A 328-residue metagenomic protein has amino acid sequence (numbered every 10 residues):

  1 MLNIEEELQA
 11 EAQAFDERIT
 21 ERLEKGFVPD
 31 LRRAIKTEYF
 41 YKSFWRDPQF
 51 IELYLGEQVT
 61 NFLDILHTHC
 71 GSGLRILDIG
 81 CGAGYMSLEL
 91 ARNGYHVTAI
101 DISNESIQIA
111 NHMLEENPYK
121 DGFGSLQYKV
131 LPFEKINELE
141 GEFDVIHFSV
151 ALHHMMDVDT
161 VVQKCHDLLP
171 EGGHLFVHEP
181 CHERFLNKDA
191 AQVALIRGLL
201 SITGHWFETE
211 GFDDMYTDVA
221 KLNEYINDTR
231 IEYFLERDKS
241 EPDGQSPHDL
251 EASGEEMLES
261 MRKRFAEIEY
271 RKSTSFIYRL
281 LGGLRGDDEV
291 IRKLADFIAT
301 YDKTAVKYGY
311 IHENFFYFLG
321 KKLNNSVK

Functional and structural regions predicted by a protein language model:
M1-S43: N-terminal, positively charged/glycine-rich alpha-helical extensions of SAM-dependent methyltransferases
E52-G73: Conserved alpha-helix/loop element of class I SAM-dependent methyltransferases that forms part of the SAM/SAH-binding
G80-G82: Class I SAM-dependent methyltransferase "Motif I" SAM/SAH-binding loop
Y85, E89-K135: Class I SAM-dependent methyltransferase SAM/SAH-binding core
H147: A conserved beta-strand element that flanks and buttresses the S-adenosyl-L-methionine
D159-E171: A short glycine-rich, Lys/Arg-flanked "PGG" loop and its adjoining helix->strand segment in the class I
F176-N223: Conserved class I S-adenosyl-L-methionine
T209-R285: Substrate-binding/catalytic lobe of Class I Rossmann-like enzymes that use SAM or dcSAM, i.e., the mid-to-C-terminal
